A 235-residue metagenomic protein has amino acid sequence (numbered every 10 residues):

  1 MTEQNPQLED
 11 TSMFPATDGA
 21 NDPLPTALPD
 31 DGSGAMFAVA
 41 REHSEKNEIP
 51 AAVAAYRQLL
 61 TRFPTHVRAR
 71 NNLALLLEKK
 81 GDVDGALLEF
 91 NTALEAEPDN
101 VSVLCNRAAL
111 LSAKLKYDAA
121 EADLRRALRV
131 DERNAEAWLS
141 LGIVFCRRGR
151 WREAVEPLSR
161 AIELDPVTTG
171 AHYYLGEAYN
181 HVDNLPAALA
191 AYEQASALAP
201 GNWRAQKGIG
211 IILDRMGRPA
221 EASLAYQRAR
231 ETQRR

Functional and structural regions predicted by a protein language model:
M1-L24, P29-D30, R204-R235: Terminal, low-structured helical/coil segments at or just beyond the last alpha-helical repeat
P29-R68, N72-K79, A113: Alpha-helical segment of the N-proximal tetratricopeptide repeat
S33, V67-R68, V101-S102, A135-E136 (+3 more regions): Helix-start (N-cap) detector for alpha-helical repeat units in TPR-like alpha-solenoids, especially tetratricopeptide
E45-Q58, K80-T92, K114-R126, R147-R160 (+2 more regions): Structural signature of tandem alpha-helical TPR/SEL1-like repeats, specifically the intra-repeat loop/turn
E163-L224: Ankyrin-repeat and related helical/solenoid repeat scaffolds used for protein-protein interactions
